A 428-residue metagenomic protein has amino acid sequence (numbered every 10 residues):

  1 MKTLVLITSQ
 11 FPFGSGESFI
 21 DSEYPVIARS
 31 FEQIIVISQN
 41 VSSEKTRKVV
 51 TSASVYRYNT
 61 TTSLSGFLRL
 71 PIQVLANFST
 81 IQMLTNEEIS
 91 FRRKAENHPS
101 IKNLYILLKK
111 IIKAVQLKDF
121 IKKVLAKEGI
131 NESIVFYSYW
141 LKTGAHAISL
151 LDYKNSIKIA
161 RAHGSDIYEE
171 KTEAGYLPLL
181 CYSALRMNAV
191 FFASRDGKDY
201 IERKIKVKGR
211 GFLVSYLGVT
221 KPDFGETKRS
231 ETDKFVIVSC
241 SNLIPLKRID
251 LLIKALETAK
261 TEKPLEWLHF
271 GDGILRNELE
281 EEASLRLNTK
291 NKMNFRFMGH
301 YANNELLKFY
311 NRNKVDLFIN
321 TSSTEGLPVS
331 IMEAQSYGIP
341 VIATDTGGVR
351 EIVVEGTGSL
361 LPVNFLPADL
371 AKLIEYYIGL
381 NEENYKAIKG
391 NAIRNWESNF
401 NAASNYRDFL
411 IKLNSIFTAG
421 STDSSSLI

Functional and structural regions predicted by a protein language model:
S38, Y56-R57, A160-H163, C181-G225: Donor nucleotide-sugar binding/catalytic pocket of nucleotide-sugar-dependent glycosyltransferases
S65-L68, E170-A174, E202-R203, L213 (+2 more regions): Acidic anion/phosphate-binding donor-loop and adjacent secondary structure in glycosyltransferase catalytic cores
F191, D223, K228-K247, I253-L256 (+1 more regions): Conserved donor-binding/catalytic core segment of Leloir-type glycosyltransferases
E280-R312: Nucleotide-activated donor-binding/catalytic signature segment of Leloir-type glycosyltransferases, i.e., the conserved
E305, F365, E382-S415: A charged, aromatic-enriched C-terminal amphipathic alpha-helix characteristic of glycosyltransferases across folds
L317, S336, P340-A343: Short hydrophobic beta-strand element within catalytic cores of glycosyltransferases and related nucleotide-activated
S323: Aromatic "clamp/platform" in nucleotide-sugar-dependent glycosyltransferases that forms part of the donor/acceptor
E355, S359-P367, Y376-E382: Conserved acidic donor-binding segment of nucleotide-sugar-dependent glycosyltransferases
